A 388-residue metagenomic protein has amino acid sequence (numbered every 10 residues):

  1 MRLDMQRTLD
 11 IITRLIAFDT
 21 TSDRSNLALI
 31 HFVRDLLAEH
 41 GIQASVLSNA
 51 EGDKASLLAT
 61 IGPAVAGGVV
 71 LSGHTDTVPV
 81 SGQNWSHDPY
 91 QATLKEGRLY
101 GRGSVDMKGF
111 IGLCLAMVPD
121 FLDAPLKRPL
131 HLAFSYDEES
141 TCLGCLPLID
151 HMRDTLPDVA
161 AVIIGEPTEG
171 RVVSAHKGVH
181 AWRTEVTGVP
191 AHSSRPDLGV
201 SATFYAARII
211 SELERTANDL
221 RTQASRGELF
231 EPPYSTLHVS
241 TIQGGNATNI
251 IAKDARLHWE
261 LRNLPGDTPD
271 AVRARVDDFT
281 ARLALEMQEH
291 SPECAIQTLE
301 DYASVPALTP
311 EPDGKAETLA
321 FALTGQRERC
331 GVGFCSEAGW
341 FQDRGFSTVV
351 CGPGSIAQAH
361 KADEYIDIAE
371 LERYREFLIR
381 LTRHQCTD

Functional and structural regions predicted by a protein language model:
R2-R102, D123-L126, S355: Acidic/His- and Gly-rich active-site-bordering loop/insert found across diverse amide/peptide-bond hydrolases
L3, A50, R183-D388: Metal-dependent amide/peptide-bond hydrolase catalytic core, centered on the "pita-bread" metallohydrolase fold
L71, T93-T141, R183-V186, P196-A217 (+2 more regions): Alpha-helical metal-binding/catalytic segments enriched in His/Glu/Asp
S72-H74, A133-S135, V162-E166, E185-T187 (+2 more regions): Short beta-strand segments
V80-K95, V159, S174-E185: Acidic-glycine-rich active-site phosphate/pyrophosphate-binding loop
K108-A181, C386: Acidic/histidine-rich catalytic neighborhood of metal-dependent amide-processing enzymes
